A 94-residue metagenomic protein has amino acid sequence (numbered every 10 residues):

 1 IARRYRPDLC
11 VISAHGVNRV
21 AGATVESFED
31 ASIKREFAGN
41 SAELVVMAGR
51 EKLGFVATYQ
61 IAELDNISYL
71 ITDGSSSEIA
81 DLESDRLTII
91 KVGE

Functional and structural regions predicted by a protein language model:
I1-E94: Conserved phosphate- and dinucleotide-binding cores of soluble alpha/beta proteins, encompassing both enzyme active
